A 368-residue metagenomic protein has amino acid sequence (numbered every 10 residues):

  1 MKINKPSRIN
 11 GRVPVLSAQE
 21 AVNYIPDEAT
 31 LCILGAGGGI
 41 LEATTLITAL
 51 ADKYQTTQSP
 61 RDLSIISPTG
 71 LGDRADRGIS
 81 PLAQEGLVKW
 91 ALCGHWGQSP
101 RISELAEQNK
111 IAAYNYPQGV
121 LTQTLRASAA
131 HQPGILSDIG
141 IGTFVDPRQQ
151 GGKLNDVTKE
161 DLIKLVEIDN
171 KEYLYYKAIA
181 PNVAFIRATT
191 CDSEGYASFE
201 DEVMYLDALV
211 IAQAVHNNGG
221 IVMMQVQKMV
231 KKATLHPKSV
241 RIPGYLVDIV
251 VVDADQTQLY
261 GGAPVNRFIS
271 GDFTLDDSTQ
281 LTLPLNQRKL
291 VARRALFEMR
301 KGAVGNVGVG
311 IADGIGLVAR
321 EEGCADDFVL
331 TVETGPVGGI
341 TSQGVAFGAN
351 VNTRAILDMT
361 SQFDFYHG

Functional and structural regions predicted by a protein language model:
M1-G368: Conserved alpha/beta enzyme-core scaffold
